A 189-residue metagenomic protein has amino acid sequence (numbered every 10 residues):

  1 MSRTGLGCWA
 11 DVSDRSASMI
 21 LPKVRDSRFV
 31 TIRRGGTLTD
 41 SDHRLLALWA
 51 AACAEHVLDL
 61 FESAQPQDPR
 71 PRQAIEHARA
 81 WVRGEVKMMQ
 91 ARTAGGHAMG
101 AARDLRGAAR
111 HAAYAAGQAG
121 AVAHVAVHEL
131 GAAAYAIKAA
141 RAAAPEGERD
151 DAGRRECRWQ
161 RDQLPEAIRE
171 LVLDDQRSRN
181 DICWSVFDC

Functional and structural regions predicted by a protein language model:
S2-Q160: Structured binding/interaction patches within domain cores
K23, W159, Q163-C189: Acidic, carboxylate-rich catalytic segments that either coordinate divalent cations
